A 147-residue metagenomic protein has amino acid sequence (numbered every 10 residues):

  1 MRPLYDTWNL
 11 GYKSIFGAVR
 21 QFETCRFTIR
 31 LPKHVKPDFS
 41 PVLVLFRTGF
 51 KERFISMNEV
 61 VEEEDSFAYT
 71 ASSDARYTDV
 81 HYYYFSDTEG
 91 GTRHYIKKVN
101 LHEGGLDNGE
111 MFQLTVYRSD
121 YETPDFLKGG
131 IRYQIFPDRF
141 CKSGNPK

Functional and structural regions predicted by a protein language model:
R2-K147: N-terminal structural segment of carbohydrate-active enzymes
